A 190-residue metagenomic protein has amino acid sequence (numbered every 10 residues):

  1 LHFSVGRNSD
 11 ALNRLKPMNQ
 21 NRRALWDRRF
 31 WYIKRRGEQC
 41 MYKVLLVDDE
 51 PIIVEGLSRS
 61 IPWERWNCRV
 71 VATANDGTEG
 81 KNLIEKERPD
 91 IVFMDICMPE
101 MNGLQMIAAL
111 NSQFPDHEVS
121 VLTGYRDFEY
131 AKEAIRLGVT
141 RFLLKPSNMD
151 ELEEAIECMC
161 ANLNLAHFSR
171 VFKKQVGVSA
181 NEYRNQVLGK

Functional and structural regions predicted by a protein language model:
D48, D95: Active-site residues of response regulator receiver
P51-A72: Two-component/phosphorelay signaling modules centered on CheY-like receiver
T73-I91: Acidic, metal-coordinating helix/loop segments flanking the phosphotransfer/catalytic sites of two-component signaling
D76-E79, N102-Q105, T123: Acidic catalytic/metal-coordinating carboxylates
N82, L104-P115: Short amphipathic alpha-helix used as the core "switch/output" element in two-component signaling
M98: Receiver (REC) domain active-site loop signature in two-component systems and cognate sites in sensor histidine kinases
L163, R170-K190: …primarily DNA-binding HTH/wHTH and HhH modules…
